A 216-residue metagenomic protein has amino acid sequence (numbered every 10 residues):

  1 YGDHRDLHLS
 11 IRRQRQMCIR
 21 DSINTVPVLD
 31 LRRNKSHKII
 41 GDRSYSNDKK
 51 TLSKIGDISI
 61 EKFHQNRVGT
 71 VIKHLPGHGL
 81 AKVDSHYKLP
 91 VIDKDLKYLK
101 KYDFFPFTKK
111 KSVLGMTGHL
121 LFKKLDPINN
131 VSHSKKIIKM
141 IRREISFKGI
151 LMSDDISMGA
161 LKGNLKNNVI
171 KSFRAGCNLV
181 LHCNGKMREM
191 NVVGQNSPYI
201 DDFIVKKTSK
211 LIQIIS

Functional and structural regions predicted by a protein language model:
Y1-I19: Single conserved hydrophobic/aromatic residue that forms the stacking wall/gate of nucleotide- or nucleobase-binding
R12-R13, R20-D21, D103, R174: Alpha-helical scaffold segments that flank or form the walls of functional sites
Q16, I23-N24, L52-S53, D57: Helix-rich catalytic cores of soluble enzyme domains
S22-P27, N178-V180: Divalent metal-dependent hydrolysis catalytic cores, especially in the metallo-beta-lactamase
L29-I39: Short, conserved phosphate-binding/catalytic loop or strand-edge motifs used in phosphoryl-/nucleotidyl-transfer
D42-D48: Second-shell loop/turn segments in exported
K54-I58, F63-H64, G69-F203, I214: Second-shell residues forming the walls of enzyme active-site clefts
T208-S216: A short, charged, Gly/Pro-tolerant segment at domain boundaries
